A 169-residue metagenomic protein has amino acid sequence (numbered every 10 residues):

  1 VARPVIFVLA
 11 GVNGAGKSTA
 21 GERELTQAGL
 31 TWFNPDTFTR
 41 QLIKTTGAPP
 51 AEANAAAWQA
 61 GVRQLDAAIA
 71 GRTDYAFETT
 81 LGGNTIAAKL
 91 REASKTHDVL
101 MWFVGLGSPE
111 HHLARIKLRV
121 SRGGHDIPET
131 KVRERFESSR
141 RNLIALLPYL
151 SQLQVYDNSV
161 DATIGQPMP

Functional and structural regions predicted by a protein language model:
V1-P4, A68-I69: Phosphate-binding P-loop
I6-V8: Short hydrophobic/aromatic beta-strand immediately N-terminal to the Walker A/P-loop
V12: P-loop (Walker A) phosphate-binding loop of NTP-binding proteins
G16: Conserved glycine(s) of the Walker
T19-T73: Conserved substrate/cofactor phosphate-moiety recognition/catalytic segment in nucleotide-dependent phosphotransferases
A56-V104, S139, L146, Q154: Glycine-rich phosphate-binding loop used to anchor ATP phosphates in small-molecule kinases, encompassing both
T96-N142: A glycine- and Lys/Arg-enriched "phosphate-lid" helix/loop adjacent to the NTP-binding pocket of small-molecule kinases
A145-P169: NTP-dependent small-molecule kinase module
